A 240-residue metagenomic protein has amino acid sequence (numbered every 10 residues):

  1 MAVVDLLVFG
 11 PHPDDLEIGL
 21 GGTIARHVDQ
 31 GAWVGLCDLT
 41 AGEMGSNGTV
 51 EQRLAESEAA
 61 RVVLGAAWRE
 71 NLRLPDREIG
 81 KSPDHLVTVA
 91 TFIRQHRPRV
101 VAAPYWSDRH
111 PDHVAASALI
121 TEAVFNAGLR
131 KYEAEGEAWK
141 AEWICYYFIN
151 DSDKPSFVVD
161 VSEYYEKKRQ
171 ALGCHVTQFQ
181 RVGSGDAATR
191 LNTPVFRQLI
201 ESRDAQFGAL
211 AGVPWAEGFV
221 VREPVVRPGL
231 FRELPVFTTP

Functional and structural regions predicted by a protein language model:
M1-F9, K81-P240: Metal-dependent de-N-acetylase/amidase catalytic core
M1-H96, V220, P224, R232-T238: Active-site rim/loop-helix segments in enzyme catalytic domains that contact anionic ligands
